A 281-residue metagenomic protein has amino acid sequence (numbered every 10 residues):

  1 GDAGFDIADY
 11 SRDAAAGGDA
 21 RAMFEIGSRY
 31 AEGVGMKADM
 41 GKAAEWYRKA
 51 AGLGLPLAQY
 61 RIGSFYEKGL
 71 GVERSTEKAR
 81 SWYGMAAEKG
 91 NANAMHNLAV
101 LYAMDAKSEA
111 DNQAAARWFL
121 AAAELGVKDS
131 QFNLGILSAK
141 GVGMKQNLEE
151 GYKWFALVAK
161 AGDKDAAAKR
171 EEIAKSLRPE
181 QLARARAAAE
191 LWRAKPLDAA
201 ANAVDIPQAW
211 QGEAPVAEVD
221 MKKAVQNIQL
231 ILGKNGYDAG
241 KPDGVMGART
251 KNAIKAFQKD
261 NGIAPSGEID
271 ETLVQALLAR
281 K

Functional and structural regions predicted by a protein language model:
G1-E25: N-terminal leader/linker segments that initiate helical-solenoid repeat arrays
S11, A16-D19, E32-V34, D39 (+12 more regions): Short helix-capping/linker turns of helical repeat alpha-solenoids
G17, N202-K241: Acidic, Ser/Thr/Pro/Gly-enriched interdomain connector segments
F24-E25, L57-R61, T76, N93-N97 (+5 more regions): Alpha-solenoid helical repeat scaffolds
E25-E32, M36, R61-K68, V72 (+3 more regions): Hydrophobic face of amphipathic alpha-helices that form TPR/SEL1-like repeat modules and related alpha-solenoid
K145-P196: TPR/TPR-like (Sel1-like) alpha-helical repeat modules
E218-K223, G233-A276: Short acidic, glycine/serine/threonine-rich helix-capping segments at coil-helix boundaries
